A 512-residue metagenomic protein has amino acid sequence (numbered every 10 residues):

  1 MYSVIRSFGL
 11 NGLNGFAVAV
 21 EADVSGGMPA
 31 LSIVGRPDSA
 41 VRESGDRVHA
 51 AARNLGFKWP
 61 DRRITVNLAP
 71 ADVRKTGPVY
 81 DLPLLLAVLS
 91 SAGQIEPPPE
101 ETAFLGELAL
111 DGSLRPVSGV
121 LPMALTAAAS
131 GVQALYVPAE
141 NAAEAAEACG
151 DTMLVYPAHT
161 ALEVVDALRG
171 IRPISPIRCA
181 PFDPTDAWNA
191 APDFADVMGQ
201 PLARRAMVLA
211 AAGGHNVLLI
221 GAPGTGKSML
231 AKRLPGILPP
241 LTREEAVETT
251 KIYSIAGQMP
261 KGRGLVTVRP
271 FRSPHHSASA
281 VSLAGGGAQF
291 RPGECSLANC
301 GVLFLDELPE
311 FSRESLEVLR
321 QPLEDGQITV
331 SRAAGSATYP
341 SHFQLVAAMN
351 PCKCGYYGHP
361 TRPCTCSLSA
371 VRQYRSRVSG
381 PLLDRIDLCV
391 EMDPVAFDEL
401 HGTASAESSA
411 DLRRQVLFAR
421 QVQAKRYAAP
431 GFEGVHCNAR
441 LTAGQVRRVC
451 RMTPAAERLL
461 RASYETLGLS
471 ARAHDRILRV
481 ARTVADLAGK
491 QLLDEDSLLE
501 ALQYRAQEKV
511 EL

Functional and structural regions predicted by a protein language model:
M1-L218, A222, S228, S331 (+2 more regions): Peripheral, non-AAA+ core regions of ATP-driven protein-machinery
V18-V24, L283, D387-V390: Short beta-strand elements
V34-G45, P60, N67-G77, F290 (+1 more regions): Basic, amphipathic alpha-helical bundle interface domains used for macromolecular binding and assembly
L105, A158, A284, F304-L308: Hydrophobic residues in beta-strands of the RecA-like P-loop NTPase core, especially within AAA+ ATPase
D111, L305-S312, G355: Catalytic P-loop NTPase motifs of RecA-like helicase/translocase cores
V208, L265, P270, A280-L303 (+1 more regions): Conserved alpha-helical scaffold flanking the Walker A/P-loop in AAA+ ATPase domains
L219-P260: Walker A/P-loop
C300, D306-E307, V318: Walker B catalytic acidic pair
